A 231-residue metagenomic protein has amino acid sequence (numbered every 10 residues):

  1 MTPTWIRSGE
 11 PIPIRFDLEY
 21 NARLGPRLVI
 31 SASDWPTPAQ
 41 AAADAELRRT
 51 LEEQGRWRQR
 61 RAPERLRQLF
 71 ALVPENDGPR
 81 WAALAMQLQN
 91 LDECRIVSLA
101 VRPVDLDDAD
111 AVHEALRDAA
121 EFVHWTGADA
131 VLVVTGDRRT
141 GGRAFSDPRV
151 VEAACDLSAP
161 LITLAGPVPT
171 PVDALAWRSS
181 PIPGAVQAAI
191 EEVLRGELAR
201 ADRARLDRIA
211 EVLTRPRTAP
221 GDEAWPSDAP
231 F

Functional and structural regions predicted by a protein language model:
T2-W5, P11-I14, G25-S98: Extended, charge-rich, solvent-exposed interface segments
D17-R23: Short, charged beta-turn/beta-strand-edge "cap" motif at the junction between a beta-strand and an adjacent loop
Y20, D34-P36, W177: Amphipathic, positively biased hydrophobic alpha-helical segments used for protein targeting and membrane insertion
R67-P216: Short glycine/threonine-rich loop/turn motifs
P220-F231: Long, low-complexity, intrinsically disordered segments
